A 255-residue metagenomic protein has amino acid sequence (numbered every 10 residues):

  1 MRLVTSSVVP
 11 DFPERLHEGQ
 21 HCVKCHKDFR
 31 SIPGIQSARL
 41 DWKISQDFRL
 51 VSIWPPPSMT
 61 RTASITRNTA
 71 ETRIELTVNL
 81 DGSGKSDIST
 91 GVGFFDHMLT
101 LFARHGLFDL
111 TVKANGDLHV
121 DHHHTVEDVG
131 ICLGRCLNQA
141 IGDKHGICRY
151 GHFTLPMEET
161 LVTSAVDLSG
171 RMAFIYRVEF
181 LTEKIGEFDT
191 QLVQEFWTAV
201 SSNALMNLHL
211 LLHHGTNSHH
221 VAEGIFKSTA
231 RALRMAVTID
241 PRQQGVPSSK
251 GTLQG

Functional and structural regions predicted by a protein language model:
R2, S6-S7, S52, S58: Low-acidity, Ser/Thr- and Arg-rich intrinsically disordered low-complexity segments
G19: Conserved ASCE/P-loop NTPase catalytic core
C22-C25: Cysteine-centered motifs
M59-G255: Structural preference for solvent-exposed beta-strand-turn elements and adjacent flexible terminal/loop segments within
